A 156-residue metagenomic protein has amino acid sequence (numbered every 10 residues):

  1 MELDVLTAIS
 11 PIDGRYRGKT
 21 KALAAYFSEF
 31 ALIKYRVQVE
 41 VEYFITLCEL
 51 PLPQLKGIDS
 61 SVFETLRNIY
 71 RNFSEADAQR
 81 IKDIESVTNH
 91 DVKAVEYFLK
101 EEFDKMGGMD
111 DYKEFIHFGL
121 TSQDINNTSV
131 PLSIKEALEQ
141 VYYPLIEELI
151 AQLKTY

Functional and structural regions predicted by a protein language model:
E2-Y156: A helix-coil-helix interface module used to build multimeric assemblies and to scaffold catalytic/cofactor sites
